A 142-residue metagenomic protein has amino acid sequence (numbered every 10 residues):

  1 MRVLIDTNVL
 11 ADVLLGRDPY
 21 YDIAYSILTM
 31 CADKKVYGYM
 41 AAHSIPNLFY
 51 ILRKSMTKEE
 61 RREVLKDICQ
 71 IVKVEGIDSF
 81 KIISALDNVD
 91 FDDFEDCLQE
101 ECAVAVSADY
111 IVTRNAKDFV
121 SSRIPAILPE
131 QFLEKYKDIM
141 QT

Functional and structural regions predicted by a protein language model:
M1-Y39, R53-E60, S121, K135-T142: Short, well-structured N-terminal submotif of metal-dependent ribonuclease cores
R2, V104-T142: Acidic, PIN/NYN-like endoribonuclease modules and their adjacent C-terminal/linker elements
V9, N47-L48, S84: A general alpha-helix detector
Y25, I45-K73, D78-F80: Active-site-proximal, substrate-binding regions of enzyme catalytic domains and RNA-binding/basic surfaces
M40-A41, T113: Short beta-strand segments at enzyme active-site cores
K73-A116: Active-site neighborhoods of divalent-metal-dependent phosphate/nucleic-acid chemistry enzymes
